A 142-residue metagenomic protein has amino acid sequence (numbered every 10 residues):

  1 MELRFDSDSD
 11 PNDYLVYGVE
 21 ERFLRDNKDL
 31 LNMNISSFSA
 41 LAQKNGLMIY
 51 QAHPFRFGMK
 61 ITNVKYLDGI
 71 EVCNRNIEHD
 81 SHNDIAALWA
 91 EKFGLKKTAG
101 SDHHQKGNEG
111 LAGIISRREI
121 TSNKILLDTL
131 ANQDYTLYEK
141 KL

Functional and structural regions predicted by a protein language model:
M1, A52, S101: Active-site flanking residues adjacent to catalytic metal/cofactor-binding acidic residues
M1-S7: A short, structured active-site edge motif that brings together acidic residues
S7-F23, F55-L142: Charged catalytic cores and adjacent phosphate/nucleic-acid-binding surfaces used for phosphate/nucleic-acid chemistry
N12-G46: Binuclear metal-dependent hydrolase catalytic cores centered on His/Asp/Glu-rich metal-binding motifs
N45-I49, P54: Substrate-recognition element of Asp-dependent hydrolases with the DxDx(T/V) motif
